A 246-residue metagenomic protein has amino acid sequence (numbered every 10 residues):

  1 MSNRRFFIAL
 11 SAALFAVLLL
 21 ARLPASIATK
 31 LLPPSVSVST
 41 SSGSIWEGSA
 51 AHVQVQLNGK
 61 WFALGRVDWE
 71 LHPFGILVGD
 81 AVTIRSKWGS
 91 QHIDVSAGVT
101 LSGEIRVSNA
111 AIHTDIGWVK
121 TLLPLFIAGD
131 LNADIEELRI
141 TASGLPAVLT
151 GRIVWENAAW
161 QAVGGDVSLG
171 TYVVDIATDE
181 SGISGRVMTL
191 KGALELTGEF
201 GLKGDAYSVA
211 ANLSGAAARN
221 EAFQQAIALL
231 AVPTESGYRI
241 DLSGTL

Functional and structural regions predicted by a protein language model:
S2-L10, T29-L31, G165-V167, T171-L246: Extended terminal
F15-T40: Aromatic-capped interface at the extracytoplasmic side of an N-terminal signal-anchor transmembrane helix
P34, W46, L194: Short beta-strand or tight-loop elements that sit immediately N-terminal to catalytic metal-binding acidic residues
V38-L125, D130-N132: N-terminal beta-strand/beta-hairpin edge segment
H52-A63, S90-A97, I112-L125, E137-L145 (+4 more regions): Flexible, membrane-facing loop/turn or short amphipathic-helix motifs that contact lipid bilayers or gate lipid-binding
D94, D130-N132, E137, V173 (+2 more regions): Membrane-embedded beta-strand positions in outer-membrane beta-barrel channels/transporters
P146-T150, S208: Outer-membrane beta-barrel architecture
